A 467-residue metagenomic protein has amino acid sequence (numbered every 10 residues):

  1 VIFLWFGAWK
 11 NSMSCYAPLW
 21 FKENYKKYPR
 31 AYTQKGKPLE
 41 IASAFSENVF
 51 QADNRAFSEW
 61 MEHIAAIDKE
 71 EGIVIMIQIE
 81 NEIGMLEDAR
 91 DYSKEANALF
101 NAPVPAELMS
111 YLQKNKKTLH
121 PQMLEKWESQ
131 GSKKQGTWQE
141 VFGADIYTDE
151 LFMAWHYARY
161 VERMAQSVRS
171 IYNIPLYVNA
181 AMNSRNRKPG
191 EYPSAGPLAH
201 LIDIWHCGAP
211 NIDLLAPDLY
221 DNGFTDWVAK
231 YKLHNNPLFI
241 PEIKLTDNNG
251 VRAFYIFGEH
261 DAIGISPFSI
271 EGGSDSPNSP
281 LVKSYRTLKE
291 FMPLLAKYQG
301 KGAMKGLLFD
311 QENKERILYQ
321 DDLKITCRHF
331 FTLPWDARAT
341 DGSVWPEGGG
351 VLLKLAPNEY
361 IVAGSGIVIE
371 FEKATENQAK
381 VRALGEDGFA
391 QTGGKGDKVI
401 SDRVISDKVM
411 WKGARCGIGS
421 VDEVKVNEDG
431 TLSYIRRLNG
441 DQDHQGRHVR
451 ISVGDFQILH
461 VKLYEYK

Functional and structural regions predicted by a protein language model:
V1, G72-Q78, N173-Y177, D213-L214 (+2 more regions): Structural preference for beta-strand elements that scaffold enzyme active sites
V1-Y32, M76-G84: Glycine-rich, aromatic-flanked loop segments that form ligand/cofactor-binding clefts across common enzyme folds
W5-W9, I79-G84, A181-R185, Y220 (+2 more regions): Active-site beta-loop-alpha junctions enriched in small/polar residues
C15-A42, S46, F50-N54, G208 (+1 more regions): Extended substrate-binding grooves/exosites of carbohydrate-active enzymes
K27-I202: Polysaccharide-binding and catalytic clefts of secreted carbohydrate-active enzymes
R163-S170, H200-Q299: Catalytic-core region of carbohydrate-active enzymes that cleave or remodel glycosidic bonds
F254-Q378, G385-G394: Aromatic- and carboxylate-lined catalytic core of secreted/periplasmic carbohydrate-active enzymes
V344, I361-K467: C-terminal beta-sandwich/jelly-roll accessory domains of carbohydrate-active enzymes
